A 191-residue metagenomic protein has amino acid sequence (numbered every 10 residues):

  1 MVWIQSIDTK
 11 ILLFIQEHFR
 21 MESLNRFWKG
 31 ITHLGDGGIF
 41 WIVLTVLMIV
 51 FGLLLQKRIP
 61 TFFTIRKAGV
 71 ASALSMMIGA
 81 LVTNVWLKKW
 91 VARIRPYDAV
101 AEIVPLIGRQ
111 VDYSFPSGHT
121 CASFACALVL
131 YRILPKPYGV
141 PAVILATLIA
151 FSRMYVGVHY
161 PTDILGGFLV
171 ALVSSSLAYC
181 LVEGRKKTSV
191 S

Functional and structural regions predicted by a protein language model:
M1-W41, N84-Q110, S191: N-terminal transmembrane-helix/juxtamembrane module of multi-pass inner/ER membrane proteins
S23, T61-A68, L134-P141: Membrane-helix interface segments
W28, F40, K67-S75, Y138-P141 (+2 more regions): Alpha-helical transmembrane segments of integral membrane proteins
G35-L55, H119: Hydrophobic alpha-helical transmembrane segments
M48-T83: Interfacial segments of alpha-helical transmembrane regions
I49, E102-S191: Membrane-embedded catalytic cores of phosphoryl/pyrophosphoryl-handling enzymes
F51, L55, I59, W86 (+3 more regions): Membrane-interfacial segments
L74-K89, V140-S152: Small-polar-interrupted transmembrane alpha-helices in polytopic inner-membrane proteins
